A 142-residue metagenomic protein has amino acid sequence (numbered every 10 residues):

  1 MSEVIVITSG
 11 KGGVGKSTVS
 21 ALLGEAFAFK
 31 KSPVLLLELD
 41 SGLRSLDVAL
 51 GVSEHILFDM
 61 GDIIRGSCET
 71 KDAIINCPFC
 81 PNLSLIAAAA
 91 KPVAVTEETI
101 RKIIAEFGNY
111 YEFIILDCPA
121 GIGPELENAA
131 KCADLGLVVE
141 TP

Functional and structural regions predicted by a protein language model:
S2-D40: Walker A/P-loop phosphate-binding motif and the immediately C-terminal alpha-helix
S9, E38, A87-A90, C118 (+1 more regions): Flexible glycine-/small-residue-rich
V19, E69, G121: Residue-level recognition of oxygen-bearing side chains
G24, R101-I104, A130: Short amphipathic alpha-helical segments and helix-helix/interface helices
P33, N82, D134-L135: Residues at the starts of beta-strands that form the adenosine-phosphate
L36-N109: P-loop/Walker-type NTP enzyme "switch/lid" segment
G108-N109, F113-P142: Conserved catalytic-core segment of NTP-binding enzymes
